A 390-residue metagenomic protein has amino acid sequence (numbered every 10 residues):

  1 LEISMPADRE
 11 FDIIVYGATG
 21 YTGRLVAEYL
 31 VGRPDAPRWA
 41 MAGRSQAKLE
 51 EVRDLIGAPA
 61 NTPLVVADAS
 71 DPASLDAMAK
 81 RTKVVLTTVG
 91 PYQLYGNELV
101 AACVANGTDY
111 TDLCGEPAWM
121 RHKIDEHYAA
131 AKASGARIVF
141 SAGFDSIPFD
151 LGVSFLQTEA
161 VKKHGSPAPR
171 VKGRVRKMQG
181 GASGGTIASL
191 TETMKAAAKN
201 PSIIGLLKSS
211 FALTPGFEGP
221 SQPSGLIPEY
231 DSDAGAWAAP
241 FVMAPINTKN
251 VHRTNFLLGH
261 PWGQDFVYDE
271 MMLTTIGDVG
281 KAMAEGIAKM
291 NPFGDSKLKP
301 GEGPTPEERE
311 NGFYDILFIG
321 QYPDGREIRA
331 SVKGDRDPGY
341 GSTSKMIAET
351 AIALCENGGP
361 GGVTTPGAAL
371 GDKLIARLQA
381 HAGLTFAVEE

Functional and structural regions predicted by a protein language model:
I3-P6, A133, S146, T158-E390: C-terminal catalytic/substrate-binding lobe primarily of soluble NAD(P)-dependent oxidoreductases
F11-G32: N-terminal Rossmann NAD(P)H-binding glycine-rich loop of SDR-like oxidoreductase domains
D35-K48: Conserved glycine-rich Rossmann-like NAD(P)H-binding loop of the short-chain dehydrogenase/reductase
A42, T88, L113: The conserved SAM/SAH-binding core of class I Rossmann-like methyltransferase domains, concentrating on the hydrophobic
V52-P59: Short, conserved SAM-binding/catalytic segment of Class I S-adenosyl-L-methionine-dependent methyltransferases
V65-V84, T88-L94: Conserved Rossmann-fold cofactor-binding substructure of NAD(P)-dependent oxidoreductases
P91, A102-M120: ADP-ribose/adenylate-binding Rossmann-like module
C114-A136: Rossmann-fold NAD(P)-binding glycine/threonine-rich loop
